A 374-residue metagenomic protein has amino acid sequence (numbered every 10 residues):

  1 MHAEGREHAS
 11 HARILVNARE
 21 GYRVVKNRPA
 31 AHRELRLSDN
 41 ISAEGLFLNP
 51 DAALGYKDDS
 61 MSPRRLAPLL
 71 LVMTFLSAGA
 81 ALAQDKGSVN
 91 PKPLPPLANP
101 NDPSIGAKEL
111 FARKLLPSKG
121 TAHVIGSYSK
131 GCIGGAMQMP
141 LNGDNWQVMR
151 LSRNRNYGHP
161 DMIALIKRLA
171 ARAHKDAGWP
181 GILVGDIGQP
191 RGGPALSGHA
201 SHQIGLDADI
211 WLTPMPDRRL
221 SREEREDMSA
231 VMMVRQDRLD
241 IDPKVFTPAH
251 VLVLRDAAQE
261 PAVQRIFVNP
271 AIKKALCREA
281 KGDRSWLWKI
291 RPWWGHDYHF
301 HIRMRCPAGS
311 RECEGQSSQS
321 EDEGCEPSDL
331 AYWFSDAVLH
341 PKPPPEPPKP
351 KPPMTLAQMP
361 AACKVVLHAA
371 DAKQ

Functional and structural regions predicted by a protein language model:
A3, A9-A12, A18, A30-A31 (+1 more regions): Short linear motifs in low-complexity or flexible loops
L48-S60: Short, Lys/Arg-enriched N-terminal segments with co-localized hydrophobic residues within the first ~10-30 amino acids
D59-L69: Bacterial N-terminal signal peptides that target proteins for export
L70-S77: Bacterial N-terminal signal peptides
G79-A83: Sec/Tat signal peptide C-region and signal peptidase I cleavage site
Q84-N101, L220-Q374: Catalytic cores and adjacent binding grooves of peptidoglycan-active enzymes
T121-V184, F246-V253, E260-V263: Active-site acidic/histidine clusters and adjacent loop/turn architecture that either coordinate catalytic ions
L165-S197, F267-K289: Extended, low-complexity, intrinsically disordered C-terminal regulatory tails of eukaryotic serine/threonine kinases
